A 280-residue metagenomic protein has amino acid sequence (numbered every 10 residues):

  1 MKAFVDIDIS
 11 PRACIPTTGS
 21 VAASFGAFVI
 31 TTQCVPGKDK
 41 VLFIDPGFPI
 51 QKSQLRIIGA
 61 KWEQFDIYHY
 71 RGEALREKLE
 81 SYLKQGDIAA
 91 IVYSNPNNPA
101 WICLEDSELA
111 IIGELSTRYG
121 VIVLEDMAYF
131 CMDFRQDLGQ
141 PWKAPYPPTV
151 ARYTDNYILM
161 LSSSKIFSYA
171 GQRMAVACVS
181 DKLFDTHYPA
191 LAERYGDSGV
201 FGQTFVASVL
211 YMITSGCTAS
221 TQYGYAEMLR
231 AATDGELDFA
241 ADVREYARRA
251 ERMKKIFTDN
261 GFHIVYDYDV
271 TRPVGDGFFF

Functional and structural regions predicted by a protein language model:
M1-Y119, L124, F130-Y153, I158: Conserved core of the PLP fold type I
A3, K84-Q85, Y195-S198, V274-F280: Short, intrinsically disordered, charge-balanced linker/junction segments flanking boundaries in proteins
P16, R135, F167, V270-G275: A short beta-turn/loop motif at secondary-structure boundaries
G47, A219-Q222, A226, F239-T258 (+1 more regions): Conserved glycine-rich beta-strand-loop-beta hairpin in the small C-terminal domain of fold type I
E77-K78, I111, P145, M174 (+3 more regions): Alpha-helical elements of Rossmann-like donor-binding domains used by nucleotide-donor carbohydrate transfer enzymes
C103-D106, A110-G113, E236, A240-V243 (+1 more regions): Non-membrane alpha-helical structural segments and their capping/turn regions in soluble enzymes
Y153-R244: Conserved core segment of the aminotransferase class I/II
